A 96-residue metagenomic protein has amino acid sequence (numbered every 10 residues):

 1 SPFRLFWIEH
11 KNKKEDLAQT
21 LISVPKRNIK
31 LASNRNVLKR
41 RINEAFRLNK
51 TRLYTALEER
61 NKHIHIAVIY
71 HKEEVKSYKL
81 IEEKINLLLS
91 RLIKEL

Functional and structural regions predicted by a protein language model:
S1-L96: Positively charged, solvent-exposed patches that mediate nucleic-acid binding
